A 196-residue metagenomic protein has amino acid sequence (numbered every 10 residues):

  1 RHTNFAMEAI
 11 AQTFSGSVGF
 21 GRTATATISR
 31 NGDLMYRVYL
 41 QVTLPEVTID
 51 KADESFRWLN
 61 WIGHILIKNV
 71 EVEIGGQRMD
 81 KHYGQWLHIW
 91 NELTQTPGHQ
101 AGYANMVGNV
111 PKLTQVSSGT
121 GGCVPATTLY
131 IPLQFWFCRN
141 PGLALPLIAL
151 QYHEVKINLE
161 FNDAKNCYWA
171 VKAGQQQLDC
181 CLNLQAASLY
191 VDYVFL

Functional and structural regions predicted by a protein language model:
R1-L196: Short, low-complexity Pro/Thr/Gly
